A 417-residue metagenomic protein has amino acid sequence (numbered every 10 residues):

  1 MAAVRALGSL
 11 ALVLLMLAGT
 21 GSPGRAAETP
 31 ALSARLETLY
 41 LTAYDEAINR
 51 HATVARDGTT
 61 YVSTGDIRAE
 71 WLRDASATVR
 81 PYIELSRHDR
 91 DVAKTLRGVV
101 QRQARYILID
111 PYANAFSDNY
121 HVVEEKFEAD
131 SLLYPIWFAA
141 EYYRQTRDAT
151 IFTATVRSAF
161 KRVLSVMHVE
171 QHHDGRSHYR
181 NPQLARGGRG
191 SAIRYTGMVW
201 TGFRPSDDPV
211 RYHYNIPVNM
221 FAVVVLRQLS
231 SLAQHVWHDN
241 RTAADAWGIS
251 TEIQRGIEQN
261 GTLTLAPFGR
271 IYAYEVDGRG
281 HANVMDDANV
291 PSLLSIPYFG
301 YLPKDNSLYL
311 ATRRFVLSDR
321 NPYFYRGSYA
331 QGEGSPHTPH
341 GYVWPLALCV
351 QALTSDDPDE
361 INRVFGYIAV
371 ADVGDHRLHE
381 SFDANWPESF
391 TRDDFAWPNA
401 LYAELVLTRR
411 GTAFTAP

Functional and structural regions predicted by a protein language model:
G8-G19: Bacterial N-terminal signal peptides
R25-R73, G98: Low-complexity, Ser/Thr/Pro/Gly-enriched N-terminal "stalk/linker" regions
A27-R35, S76-R90, Y134-A149, M220-H238 (+3 more regions): Well-ordered alpha-helical scaffold segments within catalytic/enzyme domains
R35-A43, R90-Y106, D148-E170, L229-N260 (+3 more regions): Extended, well-ordered alpha-helical scaffold segments
E46-G58, A192-R204, Y323, G374-E380: Active-site-adjacent bridging/hinge elements
R68-L96, V100-P182, F395-T412: Aromatic-rich carbohydrate-recognition surfaces in CAZymes
L72, L108-A115, L164-V223, H235-V236 (+1 more regions): Extended ligand-binding clefts on enzyme/binding-domain cores
E125-E128, P135, N283-P303, G341-P417: C-terminal capping/lid segments that line or modulate ligand- or cofactor-binding pockets
